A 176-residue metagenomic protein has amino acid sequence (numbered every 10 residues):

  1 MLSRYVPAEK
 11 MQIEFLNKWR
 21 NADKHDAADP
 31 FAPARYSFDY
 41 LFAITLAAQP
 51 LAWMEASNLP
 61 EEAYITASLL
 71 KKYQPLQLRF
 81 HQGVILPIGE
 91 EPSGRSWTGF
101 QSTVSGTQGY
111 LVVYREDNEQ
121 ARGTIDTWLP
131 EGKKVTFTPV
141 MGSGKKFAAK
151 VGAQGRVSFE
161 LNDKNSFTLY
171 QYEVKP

Functional and structural regions predicted by a protein language model:
M1-A148, L161-D163, F167-L169: Active-site-proximal substrate-binding groove within the catalytic cores of carbohydrate-active enzymes
V151: Short, structured beta-strand/loop micro-motifs enriched in basic residues and often containing a Trp
G155-V157: Short strand-edge motifs at loop-to-beta-strand transitions and within beta-strands of extracellular beta-rich domains
Q171-P176: Short beta-strand-to-coil "C-cap" segments at the C-terminal boundary of structured domains/repeats, marking
